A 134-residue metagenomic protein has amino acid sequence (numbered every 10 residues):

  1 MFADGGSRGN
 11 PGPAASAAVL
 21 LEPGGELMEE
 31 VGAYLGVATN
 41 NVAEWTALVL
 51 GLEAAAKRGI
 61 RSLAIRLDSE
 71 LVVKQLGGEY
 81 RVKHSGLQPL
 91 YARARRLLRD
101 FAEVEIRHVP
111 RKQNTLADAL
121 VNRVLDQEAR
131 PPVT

Functional and structural regions predicted by a protein language model:
M1-V42, T46, E53-R61: RNase H-like nuclease fold core
G6-N10, V49-A129: RNase H catalytic domain
R130-T134: Acidic two-metal-ion nuclease catalytic site recognized across multiple nuclease folds, prominently DnaQ/RNase D-T
